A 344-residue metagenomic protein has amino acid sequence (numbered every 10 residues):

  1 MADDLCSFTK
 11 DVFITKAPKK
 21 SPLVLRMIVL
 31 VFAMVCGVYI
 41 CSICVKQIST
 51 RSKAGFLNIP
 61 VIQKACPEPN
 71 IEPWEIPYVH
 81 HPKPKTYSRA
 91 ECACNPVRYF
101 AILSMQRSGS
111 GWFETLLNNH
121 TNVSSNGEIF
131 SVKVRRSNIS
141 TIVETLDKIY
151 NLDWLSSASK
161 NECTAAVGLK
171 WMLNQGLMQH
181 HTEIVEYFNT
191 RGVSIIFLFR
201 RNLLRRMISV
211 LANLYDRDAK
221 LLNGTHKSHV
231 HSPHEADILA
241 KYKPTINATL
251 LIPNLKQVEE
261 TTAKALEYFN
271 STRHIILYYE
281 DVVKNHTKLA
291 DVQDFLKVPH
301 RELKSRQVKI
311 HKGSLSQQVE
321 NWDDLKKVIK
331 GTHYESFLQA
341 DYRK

Functional and structural regions predicted by a protein language model:
A2-E162: PAPS-dependent sulfotransferase catalytic core
V31-V38, Q47, H120, L214 (+4 more regions): Generic recognition of well-structured, leucine-rich alpha-helical segments and adjacent helix-turn regions within
E114-T115, K133, Q175, M207 (+2 more regions): Hydrophobic positions within alpha-helical membrane elements
N122-V123, C163-A165, G192, S271-R273: A generic structural signal for alpha->beta connector loops
E128-S131, R200-R201, K304-Q307: A short, structured active-site edge motif that brings together acidic residues
A166-W171: Conserved two-lobed SF2 helicase motor
M172-E302: PAPS-dependent sulfotransferase catalytic domain
K227-L251, L296-K344: PAPS-dependent sulfotransferase catalytic core
